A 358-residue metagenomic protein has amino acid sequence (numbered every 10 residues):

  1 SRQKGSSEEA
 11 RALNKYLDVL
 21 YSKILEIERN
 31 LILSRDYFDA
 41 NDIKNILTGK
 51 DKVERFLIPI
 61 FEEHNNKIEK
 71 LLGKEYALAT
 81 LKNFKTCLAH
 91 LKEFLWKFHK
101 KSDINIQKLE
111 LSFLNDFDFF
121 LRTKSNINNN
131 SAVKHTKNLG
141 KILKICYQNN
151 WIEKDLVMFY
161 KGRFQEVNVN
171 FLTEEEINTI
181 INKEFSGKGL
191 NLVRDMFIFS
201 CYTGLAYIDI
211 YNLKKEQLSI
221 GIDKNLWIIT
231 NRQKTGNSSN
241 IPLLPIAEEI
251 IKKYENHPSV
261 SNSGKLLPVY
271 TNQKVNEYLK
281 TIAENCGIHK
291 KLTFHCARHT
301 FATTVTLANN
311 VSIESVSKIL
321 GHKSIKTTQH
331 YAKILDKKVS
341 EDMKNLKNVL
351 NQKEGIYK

Functional and structural regions predicted by a protein language model:
S1-E75: N-terminal helical hairpins
A79, C87-K97, T123-V157, I208: N-terminal DNA-binding recognition helix of tyrosine site-specific recombinases/integrases
N129, V133-H135, I152, L156-Y207 (+1 more regions): Basic, Lys/Arg- and aromatic-enriched nucleic-acid-binding interface segment
E166, Q233-K252, V260-T281: C-terminal catalytic core of Y-nucleophile DNA break-rejoin enzymes
F171, R232-G236, N272, L320-N345: Catalytic-site neighborhood detector that most strongly recognizes the C-terminal catalytic loop/helix of tyrosine
I198, Y202, I208-D209, T281 (+2 more regions): C-terminal catalytic core of tyrosine-transesterase DNA break-rejoin enzymes
Q217-D223, H289-K290, N310-H330, E341 (+1 more regions): Short, polar N-cap/turn motifs at the start of nucleic acid-interacting alpha helices
P258-S261, L346-K358: C-terminal secondary-structure termini that scaffold catalytic or DNA-interacting sites
